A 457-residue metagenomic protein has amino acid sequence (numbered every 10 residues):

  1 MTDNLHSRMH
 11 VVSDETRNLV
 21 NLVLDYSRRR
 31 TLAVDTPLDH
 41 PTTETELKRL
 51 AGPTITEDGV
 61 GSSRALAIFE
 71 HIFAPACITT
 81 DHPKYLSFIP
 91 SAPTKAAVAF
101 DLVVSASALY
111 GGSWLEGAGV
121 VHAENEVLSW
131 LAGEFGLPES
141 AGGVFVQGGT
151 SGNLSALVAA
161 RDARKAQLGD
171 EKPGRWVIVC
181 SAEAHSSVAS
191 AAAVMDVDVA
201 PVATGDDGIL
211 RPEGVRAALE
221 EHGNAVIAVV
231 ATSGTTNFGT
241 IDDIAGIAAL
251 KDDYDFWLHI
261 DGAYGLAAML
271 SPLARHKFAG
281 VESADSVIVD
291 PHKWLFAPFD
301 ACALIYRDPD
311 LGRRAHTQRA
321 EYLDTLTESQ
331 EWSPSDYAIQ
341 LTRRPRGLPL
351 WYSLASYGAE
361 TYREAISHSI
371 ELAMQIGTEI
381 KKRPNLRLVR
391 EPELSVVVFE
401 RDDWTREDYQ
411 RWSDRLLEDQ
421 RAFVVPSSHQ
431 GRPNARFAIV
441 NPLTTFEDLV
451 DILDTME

Functional and structural regions predicted by a protein language model:
T2-S140, A422, A435, T444 (+1 more regions): N-terminal entrance/gating region of PLP-dependent enzymes' catalytic architecture
E139-S140, V389-S395, H429-N434: Short Gly/Ser/Thr- and Asp/Glu-enriched loop/turn motifs at secondary-structure junctions
A141, P384-L388, R421-P426: A short linear hydrophobic-aromatic micro-motif
G148, G152-R313: Conserved PLP-enzyme active-site core in the AAT-like
E183-H185, D206-D207, G234-T236, G265 (+11 more regions): Short, glycine-/Ser/Thr-/acidic-enriched flexible segments
Y254, H429-E457: PLP-dependent enzyme catalytic core of the Aspartate aminotransferase-like
A279-P384: Active-site C-terminal subdomain of aminotransferase-like
R387-L416: Conserved PLP-binding catalytic core of the aspartate aminotransferase-like
